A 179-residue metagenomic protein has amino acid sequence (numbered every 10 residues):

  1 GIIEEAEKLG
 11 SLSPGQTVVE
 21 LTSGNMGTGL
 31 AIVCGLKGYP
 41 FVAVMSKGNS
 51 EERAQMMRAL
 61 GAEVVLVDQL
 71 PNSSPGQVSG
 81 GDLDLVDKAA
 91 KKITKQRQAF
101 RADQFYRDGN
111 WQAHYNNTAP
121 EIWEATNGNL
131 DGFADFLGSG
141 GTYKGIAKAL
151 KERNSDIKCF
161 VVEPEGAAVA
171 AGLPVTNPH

Functional and structural regions predicted by a protein language model:
G1-H179: PLP-dependent amino-acid enzyme catalytic core
